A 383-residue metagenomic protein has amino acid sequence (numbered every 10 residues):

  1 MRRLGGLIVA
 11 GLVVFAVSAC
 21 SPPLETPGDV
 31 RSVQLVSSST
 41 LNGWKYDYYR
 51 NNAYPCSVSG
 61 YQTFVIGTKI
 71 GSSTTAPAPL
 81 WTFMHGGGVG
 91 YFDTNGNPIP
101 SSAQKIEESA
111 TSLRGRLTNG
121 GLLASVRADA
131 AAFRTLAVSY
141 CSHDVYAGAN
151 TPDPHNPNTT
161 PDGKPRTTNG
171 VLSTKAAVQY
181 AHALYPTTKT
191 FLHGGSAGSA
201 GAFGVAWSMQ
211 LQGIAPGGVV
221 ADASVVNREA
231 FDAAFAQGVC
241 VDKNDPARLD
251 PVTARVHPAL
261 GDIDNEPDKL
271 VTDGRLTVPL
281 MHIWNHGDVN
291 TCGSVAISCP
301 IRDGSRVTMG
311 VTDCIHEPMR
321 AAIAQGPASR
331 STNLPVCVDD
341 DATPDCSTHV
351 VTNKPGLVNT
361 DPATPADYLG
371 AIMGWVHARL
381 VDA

Functional and structural regions predicted by a protein language model:
M1-I8: Bacterial N-terminal signal peptides that target proteins for export
V9-V14: Hydrophobic helical h-region of N-terminal Sec-dependent signal peptides in bacterial secretory/periplasmic proteins
A16-A19: C-terminal motif of bacterial Sec signal peptides marking the signal peptidase cleavage site
P22-A383: C-terminal His-loop and adjacent cap/lid subdomain of alpha/beta-hydrolase
